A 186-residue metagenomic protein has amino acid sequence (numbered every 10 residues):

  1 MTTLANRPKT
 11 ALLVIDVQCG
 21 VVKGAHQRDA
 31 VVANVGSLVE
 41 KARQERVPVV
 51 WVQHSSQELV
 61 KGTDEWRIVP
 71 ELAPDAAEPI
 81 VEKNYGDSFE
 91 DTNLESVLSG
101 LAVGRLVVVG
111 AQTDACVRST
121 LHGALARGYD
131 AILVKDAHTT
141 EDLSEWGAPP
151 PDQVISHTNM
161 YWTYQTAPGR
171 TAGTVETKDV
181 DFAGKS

Functional and structural regions predicted by a protein language model:
T2-A11, S37-E45, Q57-S186: Active-site-adjacent betaalpha module
L13-V17: N-terminal nucleotide-binding beta1-loop-alpha1 segment
Q18-K23: Short acidic, Gly/Ser-rich segments with clustered Asp/Glu that frequently serve as metal-coordination loops in enzyme
A25-A42: …and closely analogous acidic/polar surface helices at protein-protein or active-site interfaces in A-domain-like
